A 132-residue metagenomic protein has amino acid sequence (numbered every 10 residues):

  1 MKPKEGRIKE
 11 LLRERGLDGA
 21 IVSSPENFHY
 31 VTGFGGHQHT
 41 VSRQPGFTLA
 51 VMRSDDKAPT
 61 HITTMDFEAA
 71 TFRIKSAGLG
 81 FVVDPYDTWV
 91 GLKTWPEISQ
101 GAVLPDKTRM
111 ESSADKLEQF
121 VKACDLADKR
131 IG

Functional and structural regions predicted by a protein language model:
M1-G132: A composition/biophysics-driven feature that prefers long, compositionally simple stretches
